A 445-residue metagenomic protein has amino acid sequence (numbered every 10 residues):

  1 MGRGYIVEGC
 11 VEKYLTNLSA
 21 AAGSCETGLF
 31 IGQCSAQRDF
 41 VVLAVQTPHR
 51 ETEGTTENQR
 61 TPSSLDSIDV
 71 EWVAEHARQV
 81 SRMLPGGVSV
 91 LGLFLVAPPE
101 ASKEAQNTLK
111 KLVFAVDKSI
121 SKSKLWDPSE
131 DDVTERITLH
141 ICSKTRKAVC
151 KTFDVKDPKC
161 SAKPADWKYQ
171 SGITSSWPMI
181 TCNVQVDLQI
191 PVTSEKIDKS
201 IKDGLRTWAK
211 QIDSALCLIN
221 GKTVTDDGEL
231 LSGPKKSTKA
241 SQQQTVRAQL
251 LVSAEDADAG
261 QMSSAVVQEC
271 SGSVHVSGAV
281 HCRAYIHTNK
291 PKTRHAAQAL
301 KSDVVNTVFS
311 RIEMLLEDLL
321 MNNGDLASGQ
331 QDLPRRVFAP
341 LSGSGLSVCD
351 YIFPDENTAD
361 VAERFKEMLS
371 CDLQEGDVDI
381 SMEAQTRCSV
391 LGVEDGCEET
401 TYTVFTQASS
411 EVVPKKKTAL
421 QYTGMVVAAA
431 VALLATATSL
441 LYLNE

Functional and structural regions predicted by a protein language model:
M1-L91, V96-K196, S200-G204, Q211 (+3 more regions): N-terminal beta-strand/alpha-helix entry module and adjacent surface of metal-dependent catalytic domains
K156-E445: C-terminal functional modules of predominantly eukaryotic multidomain proteins
